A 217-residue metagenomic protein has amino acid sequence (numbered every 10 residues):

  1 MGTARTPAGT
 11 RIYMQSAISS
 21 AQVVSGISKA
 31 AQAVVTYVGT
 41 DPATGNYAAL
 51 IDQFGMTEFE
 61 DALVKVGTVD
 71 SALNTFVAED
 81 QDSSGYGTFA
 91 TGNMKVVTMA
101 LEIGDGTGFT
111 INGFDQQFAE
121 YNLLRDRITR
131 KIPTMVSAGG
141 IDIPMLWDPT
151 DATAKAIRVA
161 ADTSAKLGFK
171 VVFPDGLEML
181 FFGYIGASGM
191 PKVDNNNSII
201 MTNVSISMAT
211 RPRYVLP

Functional and structural regions predicted by a protein language model:
T3-P7, S16-K29, G55-R125: Small/polar beta-strand repeat architecture
K29-V38, F89, I111-S137, T150-K155: Surface-exposed ligand/attachment interfaces on beta-rich extracellular proteins
V34-A43, T57, S83-Y86, I132 (+1 more regions): Short, surface-exposed secondary-structure edge patches
Y37-M56, D162-G168: Short coil-to-beta transition motif at edge beta-strands of beta-rich domains
I51, T153-F182: Short, acidic/charged, Gly/Pro-enriched secondary-structure junctions
R127-V136, A156-D162, V172-D175, P191-M201: Exposed beta-sheet edge/beta-hairpin loop segments within beta-rich domains
R130-P149, S198-R213: Oligomerization/assembly interface segments of phage tail-like spikes and tubes
K170-L216: Short beta-strand and beta-hairpin "edge-sheet" elements
